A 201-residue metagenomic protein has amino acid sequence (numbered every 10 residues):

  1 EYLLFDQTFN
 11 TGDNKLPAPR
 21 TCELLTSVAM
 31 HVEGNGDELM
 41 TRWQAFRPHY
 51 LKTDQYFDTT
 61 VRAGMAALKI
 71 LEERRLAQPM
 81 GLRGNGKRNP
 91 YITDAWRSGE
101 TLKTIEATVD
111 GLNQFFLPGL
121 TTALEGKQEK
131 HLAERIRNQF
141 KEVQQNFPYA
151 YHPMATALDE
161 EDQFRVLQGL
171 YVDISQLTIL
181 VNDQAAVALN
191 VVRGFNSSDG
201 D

Functional and structural regions predicted by a protein language model:
E1-D201: Mature extracytoplasmic or organellar-lumen-exposed domains after removal of signal/transit peptides
